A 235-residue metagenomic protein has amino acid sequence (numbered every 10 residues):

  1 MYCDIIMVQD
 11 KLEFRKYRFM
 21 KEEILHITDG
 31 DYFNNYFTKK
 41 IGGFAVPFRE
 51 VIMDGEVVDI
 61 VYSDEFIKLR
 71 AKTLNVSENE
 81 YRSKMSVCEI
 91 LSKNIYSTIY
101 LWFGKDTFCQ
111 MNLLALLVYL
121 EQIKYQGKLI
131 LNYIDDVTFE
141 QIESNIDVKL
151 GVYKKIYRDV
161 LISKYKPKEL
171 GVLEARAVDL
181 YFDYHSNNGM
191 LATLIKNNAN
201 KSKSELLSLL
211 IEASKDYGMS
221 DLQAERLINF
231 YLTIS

Functional and structural regions predicted by a protein language model:
Y2-E80: A structured, charge-rich N-terminal accessory region that forms the first stable segment of a protein and links
K21-E23, Y96-T98, Q126: A general structural motif
I27, T98-F108: Acidic beta-strand-to-loop metal/phosphate-binding motif
P47-I52, Q126-F139, D221-E225: A generic structural motif
N75-L91: Glycine-rich, highly charged phosphate/nucleotide-binding loops
Q110-K168: Long, charge-dense
I142-L210: A conserved mid-domain beta-alpha-beta active-site/ligand-binding segment of alpha/beta enzyme cores
A192-L194, E212-S235: Charge-enriched amphipathic alpha-helical scaffolds
